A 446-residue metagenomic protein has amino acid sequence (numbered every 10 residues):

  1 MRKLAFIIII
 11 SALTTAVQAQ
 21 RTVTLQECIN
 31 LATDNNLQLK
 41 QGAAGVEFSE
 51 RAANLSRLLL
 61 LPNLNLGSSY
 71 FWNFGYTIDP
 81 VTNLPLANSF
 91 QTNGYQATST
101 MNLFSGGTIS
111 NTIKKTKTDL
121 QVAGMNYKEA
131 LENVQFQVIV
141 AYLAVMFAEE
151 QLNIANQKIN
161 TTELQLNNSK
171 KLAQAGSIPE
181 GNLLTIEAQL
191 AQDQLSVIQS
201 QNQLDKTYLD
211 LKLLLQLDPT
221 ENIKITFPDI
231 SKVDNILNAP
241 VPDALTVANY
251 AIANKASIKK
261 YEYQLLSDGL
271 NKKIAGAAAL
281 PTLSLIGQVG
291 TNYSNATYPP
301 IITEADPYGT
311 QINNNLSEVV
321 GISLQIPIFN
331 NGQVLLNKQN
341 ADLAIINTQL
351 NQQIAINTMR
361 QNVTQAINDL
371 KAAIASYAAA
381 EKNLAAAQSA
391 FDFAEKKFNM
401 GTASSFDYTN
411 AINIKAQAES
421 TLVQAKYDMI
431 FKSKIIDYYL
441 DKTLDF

Functional and structural regions predicted by a protein language model:
M1-L4, Q20: Positively charged n-region of N-terminal signal peptides that target proteins for export
L4-L13: Sec-dependent N-terminal signal peptides
A19-G67, G75, P219, T226-L266 (+1 more regions): Bacterial Sec-pathway N-terminal export signals of envelope proteins
K40-A44, R57, S89, L103-L131 (+5 more regions): Sec/SRP-type N-terminal targeting helices
A44, L195-L217, L384-K442: Short segments within alpha-helical structural elements
G67-M101, D229-A239, K273, I286-I326: Small/polar, glycine/serine/threonine/aspartate-rich low-complexity segments that form flexible
N133-Y250, D369, A373, K415: Periplasmic alpha-helical coiled-coil/stalk elements that build and connect Gram-negative outer-membrane
